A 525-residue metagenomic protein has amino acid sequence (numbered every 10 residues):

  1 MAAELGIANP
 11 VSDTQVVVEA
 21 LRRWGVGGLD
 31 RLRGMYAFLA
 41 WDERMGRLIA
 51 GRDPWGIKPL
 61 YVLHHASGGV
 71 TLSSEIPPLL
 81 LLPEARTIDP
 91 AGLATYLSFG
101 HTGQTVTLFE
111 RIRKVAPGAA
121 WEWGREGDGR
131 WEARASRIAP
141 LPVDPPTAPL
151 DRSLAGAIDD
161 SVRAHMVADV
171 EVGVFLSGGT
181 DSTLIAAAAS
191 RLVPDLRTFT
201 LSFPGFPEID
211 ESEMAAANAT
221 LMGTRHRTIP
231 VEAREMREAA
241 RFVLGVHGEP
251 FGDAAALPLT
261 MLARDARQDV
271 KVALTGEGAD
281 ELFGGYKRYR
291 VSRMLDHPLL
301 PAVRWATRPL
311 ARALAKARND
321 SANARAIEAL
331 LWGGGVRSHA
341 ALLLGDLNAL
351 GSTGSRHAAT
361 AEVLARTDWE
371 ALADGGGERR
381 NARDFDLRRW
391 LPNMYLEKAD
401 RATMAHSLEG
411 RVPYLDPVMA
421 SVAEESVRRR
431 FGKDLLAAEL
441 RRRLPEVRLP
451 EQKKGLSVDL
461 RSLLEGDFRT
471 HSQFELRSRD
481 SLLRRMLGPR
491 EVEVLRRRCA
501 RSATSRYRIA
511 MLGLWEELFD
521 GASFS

Functional and structural regions predicted by a protein language model:
M1-G248, L259, A263, V447-R448 (+3 more regions): Cysteine-centered catalytic environments shared across enzyme families
V17, L262, K316-E328: Glycine-rich phosphate-binding/catalytic subdomain of phosphoryl-transfer and nucleotide/sugar-phosphate-processing
V18-E19, P77, A94-F99, A187 (+13 more regions): Generic alpha-helical structural context detector
G27, L80-L81, E110-A116, D128 (+5 more regions): Adenosyl-5′-phosphate
R47-L48, K58-P59, L80, E281-G285 (+2 more regions): Short catalytic/ligand-binding loop motif for oxyanion handling, primarily in non-cytosolic enzymes, centered on
R241-G245, R267, Y289-V291, L463-E465: Short low-complexity, flexible loop/linker segments enriched in glycine and/or proline with clustered acidic
P250-D253: Acceptor-substrate binding/catalytic loop of class I
T260-R318, W390, Y395-M419: Active-site adenylate/phosphate-handling loop in enzymes that bind or generate adenylated species
